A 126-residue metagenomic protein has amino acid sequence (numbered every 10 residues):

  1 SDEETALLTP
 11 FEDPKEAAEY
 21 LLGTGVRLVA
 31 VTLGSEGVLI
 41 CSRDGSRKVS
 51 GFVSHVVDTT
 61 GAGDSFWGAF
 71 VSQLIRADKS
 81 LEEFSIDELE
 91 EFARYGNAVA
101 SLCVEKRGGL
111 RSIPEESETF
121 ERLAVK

Functional and structural regions predicted by a protein language model:
S1: Residue-level signal for inorganic ion chemistry
E4: Active-site rim beta-loop-alpha module in soluble metabolic enzymes
L7: Small/polar glycine-rich anion-binding or flexible loop at a beta-alpha turn
P10-K126: Conserved phosphate-binding/catalytic region of the ribokinase-like
